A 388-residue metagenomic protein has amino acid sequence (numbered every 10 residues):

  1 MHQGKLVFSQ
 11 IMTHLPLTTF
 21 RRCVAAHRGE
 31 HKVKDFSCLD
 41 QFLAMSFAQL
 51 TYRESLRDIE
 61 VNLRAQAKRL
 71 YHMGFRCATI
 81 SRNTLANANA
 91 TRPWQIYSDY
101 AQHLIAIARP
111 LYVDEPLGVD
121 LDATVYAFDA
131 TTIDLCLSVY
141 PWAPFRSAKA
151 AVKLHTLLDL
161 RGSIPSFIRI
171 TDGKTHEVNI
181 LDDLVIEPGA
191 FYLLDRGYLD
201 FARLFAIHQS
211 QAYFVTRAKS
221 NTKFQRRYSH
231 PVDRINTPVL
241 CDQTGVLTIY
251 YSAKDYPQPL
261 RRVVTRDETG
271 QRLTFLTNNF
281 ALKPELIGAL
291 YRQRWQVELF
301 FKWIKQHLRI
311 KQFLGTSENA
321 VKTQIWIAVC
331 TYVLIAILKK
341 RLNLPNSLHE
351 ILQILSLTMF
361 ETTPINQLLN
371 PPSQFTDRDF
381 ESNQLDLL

Functional and structural regions predicted by a protein language model:
M1-D58, N62, T91-R92, D99-I107 (+3 more regions): Single, function-defining residue in the core of a domain
Q66: Short edge-strand/loop segments of extracellular domains
H72-R92: Major-groove recognition helix of helix-turn-helix-like DNA-binding domains
A143: A glycine- and small-aliphatic-rich helix-loop capping segment at beta-alpha/alpha-beta transitions that lines
